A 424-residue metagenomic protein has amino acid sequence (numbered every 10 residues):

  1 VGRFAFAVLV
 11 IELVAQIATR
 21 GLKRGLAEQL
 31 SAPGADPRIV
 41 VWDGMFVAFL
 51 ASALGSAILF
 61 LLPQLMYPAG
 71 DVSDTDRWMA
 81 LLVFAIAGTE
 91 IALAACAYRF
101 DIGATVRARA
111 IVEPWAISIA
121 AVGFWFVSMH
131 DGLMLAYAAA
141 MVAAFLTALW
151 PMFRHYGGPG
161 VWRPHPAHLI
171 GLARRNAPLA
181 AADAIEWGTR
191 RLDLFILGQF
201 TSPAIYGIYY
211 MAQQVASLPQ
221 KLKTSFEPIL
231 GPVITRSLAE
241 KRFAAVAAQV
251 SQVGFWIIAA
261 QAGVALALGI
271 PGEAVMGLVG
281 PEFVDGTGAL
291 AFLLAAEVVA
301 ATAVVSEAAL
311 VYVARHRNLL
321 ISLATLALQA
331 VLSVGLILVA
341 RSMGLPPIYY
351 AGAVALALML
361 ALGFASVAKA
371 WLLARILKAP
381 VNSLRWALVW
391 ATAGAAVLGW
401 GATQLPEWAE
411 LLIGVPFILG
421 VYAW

Functional and structural regions predicted by a protein language model:
G2-A18, P178, D193-L194, G207-K223 (+2 more regions): Alpha-helical transmembrane segments of polytopic membrane transporters and translocases
A7, I11-Q64, D74, A244-V264 (+1 more regions): Membrane-water interface segments that mark the loop-to-transmembrane alpha-helix transition
E12, Q16-G34, A97-Y98, A212-G254 (+1 more regions): Helix-loop junctions and terminal segments of transmembrane helices in multi-pass membrane transport/translocation
Q29-A32, I86-I111, W115, L294-T325 (+1 more regions): Membrane-interface junctions at transmembrane-helix termini in multi-pass inner-membrane proteins
P63-M79, L268-V298, G344-Y350: Interfacial segments at transmembrane-helix termini and the short loops linking adjacent helices
R77, R107-G157, A216, A324-V331 (+2 more regions): Hydrophobic alpha-helical transmembrane segments
W78, G171, R175, V253-I257 (+3 more regions): Membrane-interface "helix-start" segments
F126, H130-Y137, A148-R190, I229 (+2 more regions): Interhelical loop/hinge segments that connect adjacent transmembrane helices in multipass membrane
